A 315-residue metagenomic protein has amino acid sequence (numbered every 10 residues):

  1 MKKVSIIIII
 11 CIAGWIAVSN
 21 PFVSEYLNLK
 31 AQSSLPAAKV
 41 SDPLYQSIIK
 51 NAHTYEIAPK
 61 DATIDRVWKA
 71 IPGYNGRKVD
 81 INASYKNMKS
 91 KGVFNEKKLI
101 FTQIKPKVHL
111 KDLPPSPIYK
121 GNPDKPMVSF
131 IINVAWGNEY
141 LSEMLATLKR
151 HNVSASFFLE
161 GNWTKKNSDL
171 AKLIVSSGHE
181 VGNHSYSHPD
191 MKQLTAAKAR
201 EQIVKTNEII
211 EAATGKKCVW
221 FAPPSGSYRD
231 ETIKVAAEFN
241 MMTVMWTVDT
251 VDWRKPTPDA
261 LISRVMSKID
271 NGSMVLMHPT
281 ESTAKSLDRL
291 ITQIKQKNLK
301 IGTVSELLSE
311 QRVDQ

Functional and structural regions predicted by a protein language model:
M1-D124, S273-P279, A284-Q315: Terminal accessory/targeting
V40, K50-T54, I64, M127 (+9 more regions): A near-ubiquitous, low-amplitude feature marking generic local secondary-structure context
V79-A83, K105-D112, I132-N138, I174 (+4 more regions): Short acidic/polar alpha-helix capping motifs at helix-coil junctions
K89-D190, I209: Active-site beta->alpha N-cap acidic-glycine motif
P189-Q315: Catalytic domains of cell-wall/extracellular-matrix polysaccharide-remodeling enzymes, centered on de-N-acetylation
